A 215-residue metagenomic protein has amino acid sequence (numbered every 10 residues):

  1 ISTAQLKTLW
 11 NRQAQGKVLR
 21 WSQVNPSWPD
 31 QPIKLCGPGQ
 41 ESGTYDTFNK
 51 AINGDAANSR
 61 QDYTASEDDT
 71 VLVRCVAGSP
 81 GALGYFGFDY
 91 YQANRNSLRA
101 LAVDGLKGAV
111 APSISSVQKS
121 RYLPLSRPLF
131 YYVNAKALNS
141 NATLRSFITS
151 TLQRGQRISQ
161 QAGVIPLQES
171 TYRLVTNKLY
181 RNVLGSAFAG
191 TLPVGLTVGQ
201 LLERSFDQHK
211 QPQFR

Functional and structural regions predicted by a protein language model:
I1-R215: Flexible loop/hinge segments at secondary-structure junctions
